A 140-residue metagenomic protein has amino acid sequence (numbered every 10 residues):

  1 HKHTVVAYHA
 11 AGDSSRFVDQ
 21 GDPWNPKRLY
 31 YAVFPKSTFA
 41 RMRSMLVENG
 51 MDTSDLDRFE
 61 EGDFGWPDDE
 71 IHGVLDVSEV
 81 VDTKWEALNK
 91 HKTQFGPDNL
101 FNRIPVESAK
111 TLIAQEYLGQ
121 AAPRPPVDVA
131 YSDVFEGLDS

Functional and structural regions predicted by a protein language model:
H1-S140: Metal-dependent de-N-acetylase/amidase catalytic core
